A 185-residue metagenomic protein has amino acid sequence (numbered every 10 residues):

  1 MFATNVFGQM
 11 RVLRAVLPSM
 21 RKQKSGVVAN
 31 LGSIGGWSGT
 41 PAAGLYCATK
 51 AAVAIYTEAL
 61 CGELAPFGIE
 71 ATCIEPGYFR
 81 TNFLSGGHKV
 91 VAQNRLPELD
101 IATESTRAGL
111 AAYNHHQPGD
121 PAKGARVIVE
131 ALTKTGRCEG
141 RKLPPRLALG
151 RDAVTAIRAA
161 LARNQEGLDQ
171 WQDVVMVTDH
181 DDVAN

Functional and structural regions predicted by a protein language model:
M1: A hydrophobic alpha-helix adjacent to the NAD(P)-binding/active-site core of NAD(P)-dependent oxidoreductases, strongly
L13, T49: Active-site helix of classical SDR
A15-K24: A short helix-coil junction within the Rossmann-fold of NAD(P)-dependent oxidoreductases
S33: Residue(s) in the substrate-gating loop at a strand-loop-helix junction that position the organic substrate next
S38, A59-E70: Active-site-adjacent segment of SDR/Rossmann-fold oxidoreductases
S38-G44: Active-site loop immediately N-terminal to the catalytic Tyr-X3-Lys motif of short-chain dehydrogenase/reductase
P66-K142: SDR active-site lid
